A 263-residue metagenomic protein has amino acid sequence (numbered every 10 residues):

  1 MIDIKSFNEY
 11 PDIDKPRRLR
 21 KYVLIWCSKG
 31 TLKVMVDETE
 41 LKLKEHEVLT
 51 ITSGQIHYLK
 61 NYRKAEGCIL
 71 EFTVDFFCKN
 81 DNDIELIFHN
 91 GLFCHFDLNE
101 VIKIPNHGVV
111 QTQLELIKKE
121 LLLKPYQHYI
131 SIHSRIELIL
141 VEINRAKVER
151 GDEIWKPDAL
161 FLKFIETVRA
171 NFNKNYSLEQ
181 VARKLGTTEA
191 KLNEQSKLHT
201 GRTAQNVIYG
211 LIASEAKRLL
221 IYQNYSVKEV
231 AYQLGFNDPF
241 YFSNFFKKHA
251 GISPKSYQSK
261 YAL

Functional and structural regions predicted by a protein language model:
M1-K44: Generic protein-terminus/edge-of-domain signal
K33-M35, I51, I56-R63: Short beta-strand His + acidic residue motifs that chelate non-heme Fe in jelly-roll/DSBH and cupin folds
T39, K174, Q223-N224: Flexible coil/turn residues that form the inter-helical turn or adjacent wing/linker of helix-turn-helix
H46, L192-N193, Y241-F242, F246: Short hydrophobic/aromatic patch on the recognition helix
Y62-K119: A hydrophobic/aromatic-rich effector-binding and dimerization subdomain of bacterial HTH-type transcriptional regulators
E100-K103, L123-S131, V141-L185, L198-G210: Short, Lys/Arg-enriched, Trp-marked, Pro/Gly-tolerant hinge/linker segments that flank
L185-T188, N237-D238: Short coil turns linking two alpha-helices in DNA-binding domains
L198-F240, S256-L263: Terminal helix-turn-helix DNA-binding modules in bacterial transcription factors
